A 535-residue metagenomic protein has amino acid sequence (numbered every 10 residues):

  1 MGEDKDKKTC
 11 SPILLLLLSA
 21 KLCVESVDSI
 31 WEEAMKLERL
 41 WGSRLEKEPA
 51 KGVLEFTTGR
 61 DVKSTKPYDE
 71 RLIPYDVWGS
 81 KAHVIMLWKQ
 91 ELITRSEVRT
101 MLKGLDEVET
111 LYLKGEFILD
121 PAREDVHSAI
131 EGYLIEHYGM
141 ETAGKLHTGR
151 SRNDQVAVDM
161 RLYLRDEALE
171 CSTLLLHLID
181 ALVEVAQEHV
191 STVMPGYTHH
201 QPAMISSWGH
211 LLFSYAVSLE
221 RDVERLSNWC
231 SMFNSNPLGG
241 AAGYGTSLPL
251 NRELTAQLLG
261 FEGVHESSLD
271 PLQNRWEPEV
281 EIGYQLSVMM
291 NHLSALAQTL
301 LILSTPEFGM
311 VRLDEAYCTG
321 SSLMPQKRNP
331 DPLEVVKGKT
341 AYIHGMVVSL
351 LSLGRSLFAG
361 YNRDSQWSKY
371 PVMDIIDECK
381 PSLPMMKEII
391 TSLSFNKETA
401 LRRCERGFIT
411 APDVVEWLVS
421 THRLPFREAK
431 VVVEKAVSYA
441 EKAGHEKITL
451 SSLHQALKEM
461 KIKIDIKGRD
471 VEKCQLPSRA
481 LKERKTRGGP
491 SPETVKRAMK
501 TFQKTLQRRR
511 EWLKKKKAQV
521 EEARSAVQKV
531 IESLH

Functional and structural regions predicted by a protein language model:
D4-D6, D28: Intrinsic-disorder-associated, low-complexity terminal segments enriched in Asp/Asn/His/Tyr and depleted of Lys/Arg
I13-L17: Hydrophobic alpha-helical signal peptides and transmembrane signal-/tail-anchor segments that drive secretory-pathway
S26-G245, P249-Q257, G263, T319-S321 (+2 more regions): A helix-coil-helix interface module used to build multimeric assemblies and to scaffold catalytic/cofactor sites
S26-Y75, G79, G309, M324-H535: Glycine-rich cofactor/substrate-binding loops
K81, E109-L113, A168, S172-L175 (+15 more regions): A structural signal for well-ordered alpha-helices, especially hydrophobic packing surfaces of coiled-coils
E170, L174, H200-S218, G243-S247 (+8 more regions): Short, contiguous, pocket-lining structural segments that sit at or immediately flank catalytic/ligand-binding sites
G263-V348: Acidic, glycine-rich loop-and-beta core segments that form the ion-binding/anion-interacting portion of active sites
